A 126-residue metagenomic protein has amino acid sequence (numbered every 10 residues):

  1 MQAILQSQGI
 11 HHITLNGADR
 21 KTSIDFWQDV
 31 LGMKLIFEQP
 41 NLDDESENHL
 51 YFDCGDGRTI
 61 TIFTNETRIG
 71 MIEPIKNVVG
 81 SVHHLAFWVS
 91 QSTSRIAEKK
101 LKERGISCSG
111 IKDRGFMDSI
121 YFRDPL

Functional and structural regions predicted by a protein language model:
M1-I4, E98-L126: Vicinal oxygen chelate
M1-K21, H84-L85, V89: N-terminal beta-strand motif that seeds the catalytic metal site of vicinal oxygen chelate
Q6-G9, V78-V82, D113-R114: Short glycine-enriched loop/turn motifs at secondary-structure junctions
H11, N48, H83, F116-D118: Residue-level marker for the onset of beta-strands and adjacent loop->beta junctions in well-ordered domains
N16-I60: Core segments of cupin and vicinal oxygen chelate
D25, D29, R95-K99, E103: Replace "anionic and nucleotidyl ligands
L42, T67, S92, K112-G115: Short beta->alpha connector loops
F63, T67-A97: Helix-adjacent hinge/juxtasegments
